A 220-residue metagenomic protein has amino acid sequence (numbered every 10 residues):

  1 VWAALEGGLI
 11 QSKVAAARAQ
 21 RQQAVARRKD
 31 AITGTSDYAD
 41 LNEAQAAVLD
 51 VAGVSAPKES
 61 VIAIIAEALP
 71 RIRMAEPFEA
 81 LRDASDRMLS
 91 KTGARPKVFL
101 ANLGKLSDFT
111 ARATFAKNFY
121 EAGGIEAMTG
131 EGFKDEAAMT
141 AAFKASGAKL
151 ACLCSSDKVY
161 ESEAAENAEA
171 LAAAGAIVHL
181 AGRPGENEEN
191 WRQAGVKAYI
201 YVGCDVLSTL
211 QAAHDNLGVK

Functional and structural regions predicted by a protein language model:
V1, A19, I125, D215-V219: Generic secondary-structure signature for well-ordered alpha-helical cores
V1-D50, I177, P184, A194 (+1 more regions): Active-site capping/gating regions of soluble enzymes
V14-K158: Non-catalytic terminal/interface segments that mediate subunit docking, oligomerization, and allosteric communication
S107-T110, E161, G185, L207: Loop/helix-junction capping segments adjacent to catalytic residues or to phosphate/diphosphate-binding pockets
E136, V159-A168: Active-site-adjacent beta->alpha loops and helix N-cap segments on the catalytic face of soluble alpha/beta enzymes
A165-K220: Peripheral docking tails and interdomain loops at the edges of cofactor- or intermediate-handling domains
